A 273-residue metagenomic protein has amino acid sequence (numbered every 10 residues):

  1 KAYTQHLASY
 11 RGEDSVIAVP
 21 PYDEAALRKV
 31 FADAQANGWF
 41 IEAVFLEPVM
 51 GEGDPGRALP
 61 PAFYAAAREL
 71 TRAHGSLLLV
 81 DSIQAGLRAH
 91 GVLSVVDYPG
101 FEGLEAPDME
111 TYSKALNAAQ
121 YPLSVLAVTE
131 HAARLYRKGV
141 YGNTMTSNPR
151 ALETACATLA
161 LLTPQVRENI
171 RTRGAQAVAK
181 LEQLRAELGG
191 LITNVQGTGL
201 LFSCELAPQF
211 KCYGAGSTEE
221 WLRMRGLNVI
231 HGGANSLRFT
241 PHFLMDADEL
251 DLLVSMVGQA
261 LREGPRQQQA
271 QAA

Functional and structural regions predicted by a protein language model:
K1-A43: PLP-dependent aspartate aminotransferase-fold enzymes
E47-P61, G75-F101: Conserved PLP phosphate-binding loop immediately N-terminal to the Schiff-base lysine helix in PLP-dependent enzymes
L70-H74, L188, R225: Helix C-cap/helix->beta junction micro-motif
G100-L135, S147-L152: Active-site PLP attachment segment
H131, R150-N169, L244-D248: Amphipathic alpha-helix from the class-I
P164, P241-A273: PLP-dependent enzyme catalytic core of the Aspartate aminotransferase-like
G174-A179, L188-W221, F243-D248: Conserved PLP-binding catalytic core of the aspartate aminotransferase-like
R225-T240: Conserved PLP cofactor-binding pocket of PLP-dependent enzymes
